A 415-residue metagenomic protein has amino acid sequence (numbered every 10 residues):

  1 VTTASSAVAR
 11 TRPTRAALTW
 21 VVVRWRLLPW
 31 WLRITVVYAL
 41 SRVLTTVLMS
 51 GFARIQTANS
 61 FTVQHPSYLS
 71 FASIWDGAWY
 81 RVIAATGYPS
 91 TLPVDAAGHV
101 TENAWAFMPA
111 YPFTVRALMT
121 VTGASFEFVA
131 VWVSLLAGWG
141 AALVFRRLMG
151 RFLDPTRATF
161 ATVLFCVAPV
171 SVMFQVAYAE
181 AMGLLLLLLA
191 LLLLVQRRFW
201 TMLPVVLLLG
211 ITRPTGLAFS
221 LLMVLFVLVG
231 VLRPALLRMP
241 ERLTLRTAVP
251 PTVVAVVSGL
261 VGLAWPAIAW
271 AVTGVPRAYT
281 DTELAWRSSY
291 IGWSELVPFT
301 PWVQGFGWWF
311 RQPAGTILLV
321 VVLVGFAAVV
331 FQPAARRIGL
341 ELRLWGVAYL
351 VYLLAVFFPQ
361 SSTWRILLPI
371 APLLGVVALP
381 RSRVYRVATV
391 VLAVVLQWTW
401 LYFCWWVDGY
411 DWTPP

Functional and structural regions predicted by a protein language model:
S41-A58, S220-V329, L342-G346: Membrane-lumen/periplasm interface segments of specific transmembrane helices in polyprenyl phosphate-linked
W75-P93, A97-G123, W293-V303: Short hydrophobic/aromatic helix or loop-helix immediately within or flanking a transmembrane segment in polytopic
H99-V100, W105, P109, F113 (+2 more regions): Loop-to-helix entry region of an early transmembrane alpha helix in multi-pass inner-membrane enzymes
A117, V129-F152, G325-F331: Transmembrane-helix motifs of polytopic, lipid-linked glycan transferases
S125-V129, F145-V167, L342-L344: Transmembrane-helix signature of polytopic, membrane-embedded enzymes that assemble or transfer cell-envelope glycans
V133-L136, F152-T156, F160-L192, L209-F219 (+2 more regions): Multi-pass, polyprenyl lipid-linked donor-dependent membrane glycosyltransferases
A190-T201, R381: Membrane-interface transmembrane helices that cradle and orient dolichyl/undecaprenyl
A335-F357, I366, T389: Transmembrane alpha-helix segments characteristic of polytopic inner-membrane glycan-assembly/cell-envelope
